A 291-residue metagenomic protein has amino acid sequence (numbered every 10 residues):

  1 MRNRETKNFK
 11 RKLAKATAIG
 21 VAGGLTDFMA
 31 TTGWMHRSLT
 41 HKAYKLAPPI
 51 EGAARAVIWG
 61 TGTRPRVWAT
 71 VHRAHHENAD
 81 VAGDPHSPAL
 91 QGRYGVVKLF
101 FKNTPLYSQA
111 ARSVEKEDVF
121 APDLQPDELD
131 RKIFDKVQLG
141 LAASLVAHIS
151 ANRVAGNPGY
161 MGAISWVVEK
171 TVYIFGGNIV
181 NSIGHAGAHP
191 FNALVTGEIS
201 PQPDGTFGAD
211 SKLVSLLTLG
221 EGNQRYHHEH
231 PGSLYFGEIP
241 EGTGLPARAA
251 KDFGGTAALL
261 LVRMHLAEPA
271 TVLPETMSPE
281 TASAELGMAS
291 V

Functional and structural regions predicted by a protein language model:
M1-N178, S211, N223, G232-V291: Non-catalytic, topology-defining segments of multipass membrane proteins
N181-D252: Glycine/small-residue-rich hydrophobic helix-like segments
